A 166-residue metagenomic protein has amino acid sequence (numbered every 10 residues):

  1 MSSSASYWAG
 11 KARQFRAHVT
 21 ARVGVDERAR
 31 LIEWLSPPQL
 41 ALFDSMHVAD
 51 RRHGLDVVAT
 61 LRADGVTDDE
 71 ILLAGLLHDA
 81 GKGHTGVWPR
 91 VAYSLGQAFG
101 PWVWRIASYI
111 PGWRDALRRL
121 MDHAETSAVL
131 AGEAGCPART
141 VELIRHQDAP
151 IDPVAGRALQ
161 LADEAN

Functional and structural regions predicted by a protein language model:
M1-L42, D148-I151, N166: Non-catalytic interface/linker regions that flank or bridge core catalytic/transmembrane domains
I32, P37-N166: Divalent metal-dependent catalytic cores for phosphoryl transfer on phosphate-bearing substrates
